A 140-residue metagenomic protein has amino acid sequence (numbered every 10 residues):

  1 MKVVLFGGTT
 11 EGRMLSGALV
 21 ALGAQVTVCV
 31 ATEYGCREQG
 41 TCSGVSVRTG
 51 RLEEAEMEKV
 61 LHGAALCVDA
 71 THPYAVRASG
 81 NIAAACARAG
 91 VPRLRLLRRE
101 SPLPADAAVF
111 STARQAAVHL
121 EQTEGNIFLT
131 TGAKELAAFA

Functional and structural regions predicted by a protein language model:
K2, Q25-T27, P92, N126: Residues at the starts of beta-strands that form the adenosine-phosphate
K2-T10, V68-Y74, A108, T130: Short, glycine-rich nucleotide/cofactor-binding loops
V4-G44: N-terminal glycine-rich anion-binding loop in soluble enzyme alpha/beta folds
V20, A83, A87, E121: Anion (oxyanion) recognition and catalysis
V30-C36, L96-S101, A133-E135: Short, polar loop motifs at secondary-structure junctions
S43-V60: Glycine-rich, highly charged phosphate/nucleotide-binding loops
E58-A116: Glycine/small-residue-rich loop that forms an oxyanion/phosphate-binding "nest" at active or ligand-binding sites
G125-A140: Anionic-ligand binding region
